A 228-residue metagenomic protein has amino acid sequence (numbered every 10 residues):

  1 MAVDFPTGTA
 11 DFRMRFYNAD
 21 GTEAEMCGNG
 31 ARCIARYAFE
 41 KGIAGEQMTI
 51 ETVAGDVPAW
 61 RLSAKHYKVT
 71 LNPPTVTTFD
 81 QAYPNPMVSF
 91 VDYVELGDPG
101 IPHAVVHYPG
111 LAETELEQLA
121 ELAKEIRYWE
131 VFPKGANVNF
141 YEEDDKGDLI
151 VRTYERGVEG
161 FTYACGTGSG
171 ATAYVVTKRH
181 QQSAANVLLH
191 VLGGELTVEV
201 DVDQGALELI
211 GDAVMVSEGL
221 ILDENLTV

Functional and structural regions predicted by a protein language model:
M1-S63, V105-V228: A glycine-rich beta-to-alpha transition motif near the start of alpha/beta enzyme domains, typified by
T52, L62-V76: Membrane helix-loop-helix hairpins that form the core translocation module of multi-pass transporters
K68-T70, V94-E95, V105, R152: Active-site-proximal beta-strand elements of phosphoester/diester hydrolases
P73-V94, E121: Active-site glycine-rich loop that binds ribose-phosphate moieties when present
T75, P99-H103, A213: Glycine-rich beta-alpha junction loops
M87-E115: Internal active-site segments that recognize and position negatively charged phosphoryl groups and nucleotide moieties
